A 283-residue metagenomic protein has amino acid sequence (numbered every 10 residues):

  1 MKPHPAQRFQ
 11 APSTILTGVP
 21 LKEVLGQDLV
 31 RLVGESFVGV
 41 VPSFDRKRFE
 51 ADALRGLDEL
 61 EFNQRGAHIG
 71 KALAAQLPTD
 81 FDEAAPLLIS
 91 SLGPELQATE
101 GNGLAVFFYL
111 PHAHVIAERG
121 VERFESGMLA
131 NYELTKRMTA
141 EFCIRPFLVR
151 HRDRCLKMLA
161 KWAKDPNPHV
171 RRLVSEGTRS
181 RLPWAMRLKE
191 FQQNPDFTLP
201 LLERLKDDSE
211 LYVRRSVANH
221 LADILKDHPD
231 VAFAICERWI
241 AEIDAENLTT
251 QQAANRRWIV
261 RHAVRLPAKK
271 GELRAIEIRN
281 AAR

Functional and structural regions predicted by a protein language model:
M1-R283: Surface-facing alpha-helical segments and adjacent helix-coil boundary elements at the starts of domains
